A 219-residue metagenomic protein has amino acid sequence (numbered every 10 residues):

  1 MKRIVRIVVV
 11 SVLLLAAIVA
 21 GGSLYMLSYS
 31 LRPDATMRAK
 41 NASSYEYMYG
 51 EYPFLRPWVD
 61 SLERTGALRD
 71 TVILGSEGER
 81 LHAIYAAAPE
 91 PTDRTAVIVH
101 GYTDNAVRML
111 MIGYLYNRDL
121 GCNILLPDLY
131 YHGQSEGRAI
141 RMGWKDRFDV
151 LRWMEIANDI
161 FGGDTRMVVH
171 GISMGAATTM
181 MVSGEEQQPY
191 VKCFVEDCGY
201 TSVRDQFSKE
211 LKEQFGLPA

Functional and structural regions predicted by a protein language model:
I4, L15-I73: An N-terminal hydrophobic leader/cap segment in hydrolases
S76-A87: A short loop-to-beta-strand scaffold at the N-terminal edge of the catalytic core in hydrolase folds
D93-G101: Short beta-strand element of the alpha/beta-hydrolase
Y102-Y116: The serine-hydrolase catalytic nucleophile loop
Y116-E136: Conserved alpha/beta-hydrolase
A139-F161: Alpha/beta-hydrolase active-site loop
F161-S173: Alpha/beta-hydrolase fold nucleophile elbow
M181-A219: Hydrolase active-site cap/lid region
